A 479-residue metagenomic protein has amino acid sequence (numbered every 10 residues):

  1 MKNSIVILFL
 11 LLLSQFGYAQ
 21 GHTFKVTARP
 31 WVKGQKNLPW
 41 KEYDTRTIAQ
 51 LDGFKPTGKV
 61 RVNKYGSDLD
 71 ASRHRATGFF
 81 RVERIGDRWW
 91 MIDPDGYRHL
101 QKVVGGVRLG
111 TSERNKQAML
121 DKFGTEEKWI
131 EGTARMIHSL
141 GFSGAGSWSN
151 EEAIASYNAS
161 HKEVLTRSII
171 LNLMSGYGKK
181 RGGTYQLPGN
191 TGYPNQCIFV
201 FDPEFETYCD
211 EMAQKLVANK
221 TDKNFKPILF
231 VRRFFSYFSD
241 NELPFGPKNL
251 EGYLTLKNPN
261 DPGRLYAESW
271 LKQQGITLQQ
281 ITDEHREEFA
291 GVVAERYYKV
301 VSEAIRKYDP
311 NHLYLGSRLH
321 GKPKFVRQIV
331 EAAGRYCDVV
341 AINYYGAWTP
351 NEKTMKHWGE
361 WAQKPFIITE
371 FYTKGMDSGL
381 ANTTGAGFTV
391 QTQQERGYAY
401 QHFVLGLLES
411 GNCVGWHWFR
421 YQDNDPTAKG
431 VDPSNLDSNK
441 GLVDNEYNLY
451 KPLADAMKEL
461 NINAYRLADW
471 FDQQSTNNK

Functional and structural regions predicted by a protein language model:
S4-L13: Sec-dependent N-terminal signal peptides
F24-E163, G176-R232, L278-Q280, E284-V293 (+2 more regions): Active-site-adjacent substrate/metal-binding segments within catalytic domains of carbohydrate-active enzymes
P94, P194-T207, N219, K223-Q328: Polysaccharide-binding and catalytic clefts of secreted carbohydrate-active enzymes
G146, F235, F371, G385-K440: Substrate-binding cleft of secreted/luminal carbohydrate-active enzymes
Y157-P194, V231-I276, P426-L442: Aromatic- and acidic-residue-enriched segments that line the glycan-binding/catalytic groove of carbohydrate-active
G189-I198, I281-H285, G321, V326-R327 (+2 more regions): Active-site clefts of carbohydrate-active enzymes
T255-N260, R264, F419-K479: Aromatic-rich peripheral "rim/lid" segments of glycoside hydrolase catalytic domains that contact and position glycan
E288-E303, K307-G385, L405: Glycoside hydrolase catalytic-domain groove-lining segments
